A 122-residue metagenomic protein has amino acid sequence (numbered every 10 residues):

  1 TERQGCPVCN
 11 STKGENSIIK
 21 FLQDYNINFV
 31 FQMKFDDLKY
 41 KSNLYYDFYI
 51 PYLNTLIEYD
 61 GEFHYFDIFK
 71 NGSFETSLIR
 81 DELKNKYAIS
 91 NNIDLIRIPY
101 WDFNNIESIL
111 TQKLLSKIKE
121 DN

Functional and structural regions predicted by a protein language model:
T1-N122: Nucleic-acid endo/exonuclease domains
